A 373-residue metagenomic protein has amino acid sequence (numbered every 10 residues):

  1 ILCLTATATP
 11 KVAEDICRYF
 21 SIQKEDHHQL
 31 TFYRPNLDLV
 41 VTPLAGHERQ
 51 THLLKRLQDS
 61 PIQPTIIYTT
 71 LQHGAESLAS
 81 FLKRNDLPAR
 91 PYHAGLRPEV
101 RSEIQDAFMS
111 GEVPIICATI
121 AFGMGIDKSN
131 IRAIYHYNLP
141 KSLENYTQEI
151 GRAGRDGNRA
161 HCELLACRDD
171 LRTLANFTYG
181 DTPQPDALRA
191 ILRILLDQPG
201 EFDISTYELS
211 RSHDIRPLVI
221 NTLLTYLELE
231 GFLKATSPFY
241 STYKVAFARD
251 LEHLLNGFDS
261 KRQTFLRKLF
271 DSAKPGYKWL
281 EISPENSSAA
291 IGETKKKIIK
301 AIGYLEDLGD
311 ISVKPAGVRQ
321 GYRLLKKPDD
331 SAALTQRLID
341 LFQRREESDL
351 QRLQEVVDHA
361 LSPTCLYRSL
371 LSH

Functional and structural regions predicted by a protein language model:
I1-L254, S260-T264: Helicase motor core with emphasis on the C-terminal RecA-like subdomain
P183-H373: C-terminal accessory/connector segments of nucleic-acid motor ATPases
